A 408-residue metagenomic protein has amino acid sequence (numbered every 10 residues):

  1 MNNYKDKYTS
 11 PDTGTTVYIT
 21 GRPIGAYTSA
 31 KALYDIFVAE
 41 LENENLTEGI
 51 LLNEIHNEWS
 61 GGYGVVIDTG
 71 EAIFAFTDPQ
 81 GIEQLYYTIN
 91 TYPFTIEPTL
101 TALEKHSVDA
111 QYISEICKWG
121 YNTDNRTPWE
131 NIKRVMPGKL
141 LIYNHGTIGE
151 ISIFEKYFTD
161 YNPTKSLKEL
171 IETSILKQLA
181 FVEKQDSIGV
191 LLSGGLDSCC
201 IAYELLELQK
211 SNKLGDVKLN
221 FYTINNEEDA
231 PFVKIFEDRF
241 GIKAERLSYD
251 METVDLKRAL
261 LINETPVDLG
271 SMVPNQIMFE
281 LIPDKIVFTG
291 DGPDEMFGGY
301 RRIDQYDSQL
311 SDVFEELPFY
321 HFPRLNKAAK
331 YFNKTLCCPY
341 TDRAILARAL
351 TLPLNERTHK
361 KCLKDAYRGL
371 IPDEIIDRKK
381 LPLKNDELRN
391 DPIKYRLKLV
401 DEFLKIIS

Functional and structural regions predicted by a protein language model:
M1-D6, I19-T20, I24, F297 (+2 more regions): Membrane-proximal basic amphipathic "stem/tether" segments
M1-L247, T253-R258: Cysteine-centered catalytic environments shared across enzyme families
G25-A32, A72-I73, K105-V108, E280-V287 (+2 more regions): Short helix-capping/linker segments at secondary-structure and domain boundaries
E71-F74, F158-L370, K405: ATP-dependent adenylate-handling active sites, centered on carboxylate activation for C-N bond formation
S114-N122, V273-I277, P323, R348 (+1 more regions): Short, hydrophobic/amphipathic alpha-helical patches that form generic packing surfaces within helical domains
R301-R302, F319-F322, I371-S408: PAPS-dependent sulfotransferase catalytic core
